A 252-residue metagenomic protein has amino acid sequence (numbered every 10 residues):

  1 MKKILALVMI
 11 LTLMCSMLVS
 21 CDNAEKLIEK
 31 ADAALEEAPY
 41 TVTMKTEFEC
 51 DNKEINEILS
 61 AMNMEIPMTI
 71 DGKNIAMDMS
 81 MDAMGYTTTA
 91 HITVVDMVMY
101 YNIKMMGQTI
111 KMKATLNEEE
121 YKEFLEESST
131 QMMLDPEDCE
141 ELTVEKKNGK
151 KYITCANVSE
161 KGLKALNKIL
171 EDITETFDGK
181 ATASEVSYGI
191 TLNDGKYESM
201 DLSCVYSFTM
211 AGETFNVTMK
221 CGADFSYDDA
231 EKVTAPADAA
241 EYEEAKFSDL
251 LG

Functional and structural regions predicted by a protein language model:
M1-L11: Positively charged n-region of N-terminal signal peptides that target proteins for export
S16-S20: C-terminal motif of bacterial Sec signal peptides marking the signal peptidase cleavage site
D22-G252: Subset-of-secretome marker
